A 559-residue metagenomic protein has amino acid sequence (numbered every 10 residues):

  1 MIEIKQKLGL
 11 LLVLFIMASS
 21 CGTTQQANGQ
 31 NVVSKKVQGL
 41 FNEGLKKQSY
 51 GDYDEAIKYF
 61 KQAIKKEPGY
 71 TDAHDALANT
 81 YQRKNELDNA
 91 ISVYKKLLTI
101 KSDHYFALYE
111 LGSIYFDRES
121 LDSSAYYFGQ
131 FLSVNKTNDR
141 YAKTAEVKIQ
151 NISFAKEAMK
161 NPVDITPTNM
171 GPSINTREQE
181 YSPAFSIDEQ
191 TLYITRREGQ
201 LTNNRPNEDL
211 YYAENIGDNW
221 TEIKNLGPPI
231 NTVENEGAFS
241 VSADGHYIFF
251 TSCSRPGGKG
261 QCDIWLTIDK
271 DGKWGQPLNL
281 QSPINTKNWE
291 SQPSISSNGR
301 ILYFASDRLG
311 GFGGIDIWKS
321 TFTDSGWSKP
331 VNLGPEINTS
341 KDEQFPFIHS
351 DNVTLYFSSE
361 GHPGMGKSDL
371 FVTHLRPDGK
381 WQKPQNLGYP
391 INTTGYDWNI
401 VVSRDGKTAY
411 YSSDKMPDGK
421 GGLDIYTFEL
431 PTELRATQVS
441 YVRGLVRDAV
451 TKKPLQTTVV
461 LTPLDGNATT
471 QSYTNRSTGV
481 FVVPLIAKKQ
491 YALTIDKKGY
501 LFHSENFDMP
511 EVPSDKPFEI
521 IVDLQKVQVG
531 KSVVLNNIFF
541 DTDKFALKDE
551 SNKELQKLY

Functional and structural regions predicted by a protein language model:
K35-G69, N79: Alpha-helical segment of the N-proximal tetratricopeptide repeat
A63, K96-L97, F131: Canonical positions in the second alpha-helix
A76, R83, D103, E110 (+8 more regions): Short, conserved micro-motifs composed of acidic
P463-V480: Short, acidic Ser/Thr/Gly-rich low-complexity loop/linker segments typical of extracellular and cell-surface proteins
G479, K489-G499: A short, solvent-exposed beta-strand micro-motif common in secreted/extracellular proteins
V533, F540-Y559: Periplasmic peptidoglycan-binding/anchoring modules of Gram-negative envelope and division proteins
